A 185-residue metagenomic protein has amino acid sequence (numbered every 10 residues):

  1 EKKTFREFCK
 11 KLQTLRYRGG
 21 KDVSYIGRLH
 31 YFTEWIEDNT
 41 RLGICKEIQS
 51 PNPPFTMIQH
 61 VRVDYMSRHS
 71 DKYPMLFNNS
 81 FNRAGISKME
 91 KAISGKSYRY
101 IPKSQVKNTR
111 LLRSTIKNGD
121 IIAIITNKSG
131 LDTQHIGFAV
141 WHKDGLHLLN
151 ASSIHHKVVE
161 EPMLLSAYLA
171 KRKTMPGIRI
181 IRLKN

Functional and structural regions predicted by a protein language model:
E1-R99, K117, A123, W141 (+1 more regions): Acidic/His-rich structured neighborhood in mature extracellular/periplasmic domains
K3-E7, N108, L164: Alpha-helix capping and helix-coil boundary motifs
W35, T109-L111, G137: Generic detector of bulky aromatic hydrophobic side chains
Y100-L112, T126: Short alpha-helix capping/helix-loop boundary micro-motifs
L111-T115, L131: Short, surface-exposed secondary-structure edge patches
D120-N185: C-terminal soluble interaction/assembly domains
